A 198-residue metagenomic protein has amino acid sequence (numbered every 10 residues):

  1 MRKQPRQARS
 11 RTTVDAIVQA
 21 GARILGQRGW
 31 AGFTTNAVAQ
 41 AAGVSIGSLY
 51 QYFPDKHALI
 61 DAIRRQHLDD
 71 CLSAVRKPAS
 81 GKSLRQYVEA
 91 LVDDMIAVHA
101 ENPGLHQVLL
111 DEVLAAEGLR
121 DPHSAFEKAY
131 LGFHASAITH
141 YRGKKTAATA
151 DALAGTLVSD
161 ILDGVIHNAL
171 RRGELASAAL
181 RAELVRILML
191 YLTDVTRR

Functional and structural regions predicted by a protein language model:
M1-T12, R23, A148, R171 (+1 more regions): N-terminal intrinsically disordered/low-complexity leader segments
T12, A16, A20-A58, A62: Helix-turn-helix
Q19, A62-Q66, D94, D160 (+4 more regions): Short, residue-level hotspots on alpha-helical faces of the histone-fold and other alpha-helical interaction modules
A31-G32, T146-T149: Short, charged helix-capping/linker segments at alpha-helix termini
R65-A90: Amphipathic alpha-helical linker/stalk segments
D69-L72, E89-D93, A97-E101, E117-R142 (+3 more regions): Amphipathic alpha-helical packing segments from all-alpha helical-bundle domains
H99-G118, A135, H167-R171: Amphipathic alpha-helical segments used for helix-helix packing
Q107-L109, P122, T146-A147, E174 (+1 more regions): Short, hydrophobic secondary-structure boundary micro-motifs
